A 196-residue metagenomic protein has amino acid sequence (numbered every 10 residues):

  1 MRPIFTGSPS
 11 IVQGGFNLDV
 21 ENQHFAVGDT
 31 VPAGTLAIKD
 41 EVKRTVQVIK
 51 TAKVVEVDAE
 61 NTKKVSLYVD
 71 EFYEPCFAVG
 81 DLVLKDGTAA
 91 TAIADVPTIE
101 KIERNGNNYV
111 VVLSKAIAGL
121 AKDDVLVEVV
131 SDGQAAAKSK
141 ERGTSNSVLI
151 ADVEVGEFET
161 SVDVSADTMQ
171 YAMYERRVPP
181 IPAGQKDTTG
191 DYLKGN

Functional and structural regions predicted by a protein language model:
M1-N196: Surface-exposed, low-hydrophobicity beta-strand/loop segments enriched in small/polar/acidic residues
